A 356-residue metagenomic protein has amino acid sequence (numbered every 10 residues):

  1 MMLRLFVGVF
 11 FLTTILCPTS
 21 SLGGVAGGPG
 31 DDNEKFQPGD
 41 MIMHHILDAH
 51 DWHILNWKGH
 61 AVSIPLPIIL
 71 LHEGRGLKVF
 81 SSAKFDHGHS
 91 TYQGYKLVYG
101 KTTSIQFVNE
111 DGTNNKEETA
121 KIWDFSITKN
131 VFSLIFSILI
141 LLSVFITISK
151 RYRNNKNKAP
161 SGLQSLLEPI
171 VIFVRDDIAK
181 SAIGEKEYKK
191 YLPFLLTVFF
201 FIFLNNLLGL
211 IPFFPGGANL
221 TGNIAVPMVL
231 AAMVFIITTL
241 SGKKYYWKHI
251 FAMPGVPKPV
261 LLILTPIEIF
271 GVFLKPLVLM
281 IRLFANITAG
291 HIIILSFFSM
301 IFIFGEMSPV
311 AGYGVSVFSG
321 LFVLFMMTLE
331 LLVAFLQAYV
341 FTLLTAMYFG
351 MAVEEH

Functional and structural regions predicted by a protein language model:
M2-F11, C17-P160: Perimembrane topogenic segments of multi-pass inner/organellar membrane proteins
E118-I122, V174-Y188: Cytosolic juxtamembrane amphipathic/interface segments immediately preceding and feeding into a transmembrane helix
K129-L142, L220-V234: Alpha-helical transmembrane segments
I146-R153, I178-K180, L208-F214, T239-Y246: Transmembrane alpha-helix boundary signature
Y152-N157, I183, G350-H356: Membrane-interfacial helix termini and the short, flexible loops that connect transmembrane helices in multi-pass
A159-G162, I183-L192: Membrane-interfacial loop-to-helix junctions in multi-pass inner-membrane proteins
Q164-F173, P257-L264: Membrane-cytosol interface motif
L192, T197-I211, T221-V229, M233-L343 (+1 more regions): Hydrophobic alpha-helical transmembrane segments and adjacent short intramembrane/lumenal linkers of inner/organellar
